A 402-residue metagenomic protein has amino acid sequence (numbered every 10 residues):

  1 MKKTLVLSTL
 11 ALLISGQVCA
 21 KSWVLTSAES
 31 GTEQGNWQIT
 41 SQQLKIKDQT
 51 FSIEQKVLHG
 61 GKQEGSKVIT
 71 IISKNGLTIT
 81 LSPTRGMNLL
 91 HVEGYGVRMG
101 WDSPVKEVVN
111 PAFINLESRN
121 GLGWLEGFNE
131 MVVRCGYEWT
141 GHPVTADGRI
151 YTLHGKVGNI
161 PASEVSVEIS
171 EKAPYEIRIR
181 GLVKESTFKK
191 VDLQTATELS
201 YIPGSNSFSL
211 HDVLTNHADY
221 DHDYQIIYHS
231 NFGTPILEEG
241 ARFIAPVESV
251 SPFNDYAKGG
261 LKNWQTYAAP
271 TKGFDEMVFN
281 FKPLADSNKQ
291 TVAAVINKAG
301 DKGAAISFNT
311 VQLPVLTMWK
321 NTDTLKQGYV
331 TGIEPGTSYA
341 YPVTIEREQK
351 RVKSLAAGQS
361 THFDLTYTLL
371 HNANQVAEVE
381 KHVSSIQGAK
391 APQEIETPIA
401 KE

Functional and structural regions predicted by a protein language model:
T4-L13: Sec-dependent N-terminal signal peptides
S15-Q17: N-terminal signal peptide c-region/cleavage motif recognized by signal peptidases
K21-S209, D221, F232-A269, K282-E402: Surface-exposed acidic/polar loop and edge beta-strand patches at domain peripheries
H229: An amphipathic, aromatic/His-enriched active-site/gating alpha helix that lines ligand/cofactor pockets
